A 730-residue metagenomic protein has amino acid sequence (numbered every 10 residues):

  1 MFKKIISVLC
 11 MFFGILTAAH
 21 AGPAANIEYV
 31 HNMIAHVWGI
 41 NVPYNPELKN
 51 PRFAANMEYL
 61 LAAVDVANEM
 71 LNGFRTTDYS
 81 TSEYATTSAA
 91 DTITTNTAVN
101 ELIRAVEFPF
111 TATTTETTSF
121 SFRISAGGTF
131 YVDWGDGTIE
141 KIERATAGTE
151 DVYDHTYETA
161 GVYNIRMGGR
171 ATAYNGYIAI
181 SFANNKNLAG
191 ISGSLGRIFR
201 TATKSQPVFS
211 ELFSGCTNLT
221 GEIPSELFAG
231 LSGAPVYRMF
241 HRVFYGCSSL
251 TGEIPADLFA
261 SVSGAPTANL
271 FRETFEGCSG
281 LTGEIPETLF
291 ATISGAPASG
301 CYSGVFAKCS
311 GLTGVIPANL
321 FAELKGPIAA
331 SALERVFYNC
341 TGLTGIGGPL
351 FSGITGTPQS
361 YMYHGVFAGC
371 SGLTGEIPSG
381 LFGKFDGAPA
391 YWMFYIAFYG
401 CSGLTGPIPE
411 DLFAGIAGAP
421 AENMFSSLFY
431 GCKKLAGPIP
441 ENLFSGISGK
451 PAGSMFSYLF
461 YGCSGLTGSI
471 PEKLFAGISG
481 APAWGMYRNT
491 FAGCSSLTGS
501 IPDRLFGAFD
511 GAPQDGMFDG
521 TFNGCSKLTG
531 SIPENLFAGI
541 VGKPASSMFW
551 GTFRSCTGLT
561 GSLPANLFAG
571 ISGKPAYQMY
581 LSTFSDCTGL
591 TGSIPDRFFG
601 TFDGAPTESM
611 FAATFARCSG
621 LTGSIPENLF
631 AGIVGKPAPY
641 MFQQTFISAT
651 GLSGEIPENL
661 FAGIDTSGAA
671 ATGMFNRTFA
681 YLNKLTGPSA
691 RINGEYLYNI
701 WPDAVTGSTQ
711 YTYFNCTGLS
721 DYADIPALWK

Functional and structural regions predicted by a protein language model:
M1-G22: Sec-dependent, cleavable N-terminal signal peptides
S7, A21-I27, E101-L212, C216 (+16 more regions): N-terminal capping/linker segments that flank leucine-rich repeat
A21-I103: Surface-exposed receptor/substrate recognition regions of extracellular proteins
Y163, A189, P207, G221 (+28 more regions): Solenoid scaffold repeats with emphasis on beta-solenoid/beta-helix
L188, T217-T220, S248-T251, S279-T282 (+14 more regions): Canonical position 11/12 of the leucine-rich repeat
I191, I223, M641, I656-P657 (+3 more regions): Intrinsically disordered, low-complexity segments enriched in Gly and acidic/Ser/Thr residues that form flexible
P207-S214, R238-Y245, N269-E276, S299-A307 (+13 more regions): Consensus positions within tandem repeat domains that build extended binding/scaffold surfaces
F599-G600, T614-F615, L621, P626-I633 (+4 more regions): Eukaryotic tandem repeat interaction scaffolds
